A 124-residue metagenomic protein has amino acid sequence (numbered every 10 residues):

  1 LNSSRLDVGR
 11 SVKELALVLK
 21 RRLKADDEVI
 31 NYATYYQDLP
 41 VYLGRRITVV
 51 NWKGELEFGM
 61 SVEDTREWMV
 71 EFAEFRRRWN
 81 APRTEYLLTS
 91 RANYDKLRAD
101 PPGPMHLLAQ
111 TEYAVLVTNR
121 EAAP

Functional and structural regions predicted by a protein language model:
N2-L97, G103, L108-A109, V117: Short periplasmic/luminal acceptor-recognition loop of GT-C membrane glycosyltransferases, typified by
Y113-P124: Core SAM-dependent methyltransferase catalytic element
